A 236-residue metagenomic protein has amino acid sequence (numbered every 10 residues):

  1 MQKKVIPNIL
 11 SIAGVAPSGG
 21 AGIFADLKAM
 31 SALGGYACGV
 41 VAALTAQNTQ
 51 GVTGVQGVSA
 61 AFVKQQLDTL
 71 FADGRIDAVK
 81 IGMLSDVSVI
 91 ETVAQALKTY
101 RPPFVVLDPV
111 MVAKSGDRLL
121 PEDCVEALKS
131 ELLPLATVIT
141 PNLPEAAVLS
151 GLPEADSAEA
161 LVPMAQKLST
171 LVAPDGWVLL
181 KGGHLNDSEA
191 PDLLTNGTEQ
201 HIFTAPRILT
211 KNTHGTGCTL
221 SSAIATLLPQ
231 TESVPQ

Functional and structural regions predicted by a protein language model:
Q2-S11, A29-K114, R118: Conserved N-terminal subdomain of the carbohydrate kinase-like
I12-S18, H201-G215: Short pre-catalytic strand/loop immediately N-terminal to key active-site residues, enriched for Gly-Thr
V15, I81-G82, D117, K181 (+1 more regions): Glycine- and other small-residue-rich loops at beta-strand/loop junctions that grip anionic moieties
G34-C38, H201, L227-Q236: Phosphate-handling active-site elements
L44-T45, S85, M111, E145 (+2 more regions): Glycine-rich beta-alpha junction loops
E122-Q200, P235: Conserved phosphate/ATP/ADP-binding segment of small-molecule kinases
A147-V148, K211-V234: Short, small-residue alpha-helix embedded
